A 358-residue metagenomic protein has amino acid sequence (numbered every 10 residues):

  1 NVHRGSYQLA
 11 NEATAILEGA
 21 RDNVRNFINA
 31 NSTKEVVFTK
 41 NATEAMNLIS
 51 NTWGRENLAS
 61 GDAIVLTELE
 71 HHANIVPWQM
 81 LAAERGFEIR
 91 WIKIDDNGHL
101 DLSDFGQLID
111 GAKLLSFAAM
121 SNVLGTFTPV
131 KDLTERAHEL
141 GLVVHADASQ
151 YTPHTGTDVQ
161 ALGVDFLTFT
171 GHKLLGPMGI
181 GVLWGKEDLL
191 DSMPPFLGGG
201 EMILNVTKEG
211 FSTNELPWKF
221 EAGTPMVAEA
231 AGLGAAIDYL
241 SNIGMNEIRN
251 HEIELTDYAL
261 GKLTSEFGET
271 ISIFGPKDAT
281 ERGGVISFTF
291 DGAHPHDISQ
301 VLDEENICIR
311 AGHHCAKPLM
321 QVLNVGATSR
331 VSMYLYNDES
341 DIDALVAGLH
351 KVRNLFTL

Functional and structural regions predicted by a protein language model:
N1-L358: Pyridoxal 5′-phosphate
